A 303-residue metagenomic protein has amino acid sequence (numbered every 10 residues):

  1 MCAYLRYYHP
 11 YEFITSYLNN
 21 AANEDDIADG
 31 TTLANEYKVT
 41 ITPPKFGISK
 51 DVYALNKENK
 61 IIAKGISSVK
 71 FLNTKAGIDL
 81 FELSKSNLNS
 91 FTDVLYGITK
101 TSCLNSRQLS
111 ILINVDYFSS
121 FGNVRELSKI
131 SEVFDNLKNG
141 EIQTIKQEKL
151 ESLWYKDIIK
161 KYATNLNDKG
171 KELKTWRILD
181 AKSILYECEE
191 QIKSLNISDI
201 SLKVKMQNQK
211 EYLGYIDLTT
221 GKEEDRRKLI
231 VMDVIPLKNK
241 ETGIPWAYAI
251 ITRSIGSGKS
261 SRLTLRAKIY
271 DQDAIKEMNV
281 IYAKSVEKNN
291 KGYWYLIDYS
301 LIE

Functional and structural regions predicted by a protein language model:
M1-E303: Noncatalytic, beta-rich nucleic-acid-contacting surfaces in large DNA/RNA-processing enzymes
